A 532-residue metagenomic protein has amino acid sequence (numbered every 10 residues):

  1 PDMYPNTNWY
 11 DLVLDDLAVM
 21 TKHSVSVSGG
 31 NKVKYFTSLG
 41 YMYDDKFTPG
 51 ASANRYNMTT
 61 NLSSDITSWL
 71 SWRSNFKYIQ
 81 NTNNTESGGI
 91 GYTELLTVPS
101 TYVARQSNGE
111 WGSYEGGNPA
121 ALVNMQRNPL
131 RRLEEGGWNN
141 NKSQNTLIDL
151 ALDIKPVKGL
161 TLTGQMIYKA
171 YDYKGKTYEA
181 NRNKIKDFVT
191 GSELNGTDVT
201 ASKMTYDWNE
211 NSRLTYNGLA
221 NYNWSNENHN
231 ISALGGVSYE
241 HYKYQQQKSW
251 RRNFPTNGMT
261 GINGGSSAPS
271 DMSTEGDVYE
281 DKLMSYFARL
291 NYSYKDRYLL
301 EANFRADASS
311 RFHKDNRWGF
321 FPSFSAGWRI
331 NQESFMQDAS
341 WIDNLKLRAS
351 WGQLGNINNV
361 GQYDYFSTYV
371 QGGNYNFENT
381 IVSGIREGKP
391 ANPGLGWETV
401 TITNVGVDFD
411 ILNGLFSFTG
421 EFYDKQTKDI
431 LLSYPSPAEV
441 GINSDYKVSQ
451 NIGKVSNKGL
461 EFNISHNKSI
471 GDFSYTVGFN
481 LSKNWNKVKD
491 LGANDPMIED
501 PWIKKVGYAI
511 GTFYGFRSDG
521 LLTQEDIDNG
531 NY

Functional and structural regions predicted by a protein language model:
P1, K184-D187, A268: Extracytoplasmic gating/loop element in the C-terminal half of outer-membrane beta-barrel translocons and assembly
P1-P49, G88-I90, N118, R132-N139 (+2 more regions): Residues embedded in well-ordered regular secondary structure
T37, T97-P99: Intrinsically disordered, low-complexity polar segments
R55, N61-L70, N75-Q80, G88-T93 (+2 more regions): Extracellular/periplasmic, surface-exposed regions of secreted and cell-surface proteins
G112-Y114: GHKL/Bergerat-fold ATPase module in large chromosome/replication-associated machines
T512-Y514, L522-Q524, D528: Active-site-adjacent helix-turn-beta-strand microarchitecture at beta-sheet edges that either contains or buttresses
